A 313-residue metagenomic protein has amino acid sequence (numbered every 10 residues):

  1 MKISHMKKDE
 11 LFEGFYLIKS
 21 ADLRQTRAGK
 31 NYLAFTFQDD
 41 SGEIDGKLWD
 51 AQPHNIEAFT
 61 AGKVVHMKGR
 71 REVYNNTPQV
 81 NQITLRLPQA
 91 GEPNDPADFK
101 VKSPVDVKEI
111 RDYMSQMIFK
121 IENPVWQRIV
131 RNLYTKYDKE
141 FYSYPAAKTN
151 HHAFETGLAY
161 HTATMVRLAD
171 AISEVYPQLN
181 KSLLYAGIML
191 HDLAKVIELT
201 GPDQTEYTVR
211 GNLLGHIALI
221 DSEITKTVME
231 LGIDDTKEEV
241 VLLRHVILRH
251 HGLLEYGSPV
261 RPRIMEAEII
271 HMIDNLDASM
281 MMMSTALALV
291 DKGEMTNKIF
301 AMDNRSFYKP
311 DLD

Functional and structural regions predicted by a protein language model:
M1-F12: OB-fold nucleic-acid-binding modules
E10-R27: Structural detector for short beta-strands of small beta-barrel domains
Y16, G62, M165, D274: Divalent metal-coordination and catalytic microenvironments
D22-N31, I44-D45, A51-A97: OB-fold single-stranded nucleic acid-binding module
A34-D39: Short, acidic/hydrophobic/Gly-rich beta-strand patch recurrent on exposed beta strands that often constitutes part
K68, H271, A288-L289, G293-D313: N-terminal intrinsically disordered, cationic/polar leader segments that include organellar targeting peptides
E92-L213, K237: Acidic/His-rich, divalent-metal-binding segments that scaffold phosphate/diphosphate chemistry
N150-H151, Y160, A171-V290: Divalent metal-dependent catalytic cores for phosphoryl transfer on phosphate-bearing substrates
